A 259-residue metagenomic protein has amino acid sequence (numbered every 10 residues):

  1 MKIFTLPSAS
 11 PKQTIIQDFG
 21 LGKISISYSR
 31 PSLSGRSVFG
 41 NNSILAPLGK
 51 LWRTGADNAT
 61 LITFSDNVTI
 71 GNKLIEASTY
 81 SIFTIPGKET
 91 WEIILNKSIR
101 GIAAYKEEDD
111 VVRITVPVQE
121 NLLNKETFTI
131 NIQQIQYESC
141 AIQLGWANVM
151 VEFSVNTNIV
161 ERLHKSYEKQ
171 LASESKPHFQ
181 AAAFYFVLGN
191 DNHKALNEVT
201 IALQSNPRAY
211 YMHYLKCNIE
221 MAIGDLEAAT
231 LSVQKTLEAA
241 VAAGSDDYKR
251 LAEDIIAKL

Functional and structural regions predicted by a protein language model:
M1, A182, K258-L259: Short, solvent-exposed mixed-charge patches
K2-A59: Start-of-domain marker
G40-R53, L95-K106, E174-S175: Short, solvent-exposed cationic patches
D57-L171: Long, contiguous interaction/recruitment modules in multidomain scaffold/adaptor proteins
H164-E220, G224-A228, E238-A239: Alpha-helical adaptor scaffolds
N218-I223, G244-L259: TPR/TPR-like alpha-solenoid helical repeat scaffolds
